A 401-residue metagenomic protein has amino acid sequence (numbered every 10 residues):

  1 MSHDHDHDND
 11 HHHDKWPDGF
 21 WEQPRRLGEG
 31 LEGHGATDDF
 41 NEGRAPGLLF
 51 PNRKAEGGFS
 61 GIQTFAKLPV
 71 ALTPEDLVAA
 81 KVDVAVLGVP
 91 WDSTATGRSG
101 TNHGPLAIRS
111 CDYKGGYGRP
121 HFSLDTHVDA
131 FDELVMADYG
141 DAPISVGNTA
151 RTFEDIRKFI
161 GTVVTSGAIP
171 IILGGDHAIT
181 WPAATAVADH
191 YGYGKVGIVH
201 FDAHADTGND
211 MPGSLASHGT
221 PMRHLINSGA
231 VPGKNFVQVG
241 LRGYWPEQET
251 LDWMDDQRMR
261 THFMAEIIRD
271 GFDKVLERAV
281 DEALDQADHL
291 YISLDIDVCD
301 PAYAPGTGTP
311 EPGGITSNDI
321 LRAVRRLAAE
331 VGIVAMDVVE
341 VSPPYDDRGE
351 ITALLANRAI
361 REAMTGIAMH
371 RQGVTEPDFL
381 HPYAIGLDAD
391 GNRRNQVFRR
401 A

Functional and structural regions predicted by a protein language model:
M1-H7: N-terminal acidic, proline/glycine-rich, low-complexity intrinsically disordered segments
H3, H13-A401: Conserved alpha-helical scaffold segments that buttress catalytic/binding sites
D8-H12: Intrinsically disordered, low-complexity repeat tracts enriched in Pro/Ser/Thr
